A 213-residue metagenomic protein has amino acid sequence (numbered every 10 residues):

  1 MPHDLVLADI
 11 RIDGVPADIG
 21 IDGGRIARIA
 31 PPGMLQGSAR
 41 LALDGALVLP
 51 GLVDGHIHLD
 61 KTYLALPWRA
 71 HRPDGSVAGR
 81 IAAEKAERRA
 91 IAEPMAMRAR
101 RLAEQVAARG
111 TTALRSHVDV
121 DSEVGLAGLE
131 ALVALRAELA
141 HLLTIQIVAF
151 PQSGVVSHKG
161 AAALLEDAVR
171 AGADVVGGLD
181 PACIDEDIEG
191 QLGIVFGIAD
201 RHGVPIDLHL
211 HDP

Functional and structural regions predicted by a protein language model:
M1-V6, R11-L49: Histidine-rich, glycine-flanked metal-binding segment
P2-H3, G37-S38, G45, T111 (+3 more regions): A general structural motif
V6, G51-V53, I206-D207: Residue-level marker for buried hydrophobic side chains located in beta-strands that build the well-ordered beta-sheet
I10, G24, G45, H56 (+3 more regions): Divalent metal-coordination and catalytic microenvironments
A46-W68: Di-metal (Zn2+ and/or Mg2+/Mn2+) metal-binding site signature of metallo-dependent hydrolases with the MBL/beta-CASP
T62-M95, D167-A173, V195-I198, H202-V204: Active-site gating loops and adjacent loop-to-helix segments of metal-dependent hydrolytic enzymes
A78-A92, R98-A127, L132, H141-Q152 (+2 more regions): Divalent metal-dependent hydrolysis catalytic cores, especially in the metallo-beta-lactamase
A127-H141, S157-P213: Histidine/acidic residue-rich metal-binding segments in metalloenzymes
